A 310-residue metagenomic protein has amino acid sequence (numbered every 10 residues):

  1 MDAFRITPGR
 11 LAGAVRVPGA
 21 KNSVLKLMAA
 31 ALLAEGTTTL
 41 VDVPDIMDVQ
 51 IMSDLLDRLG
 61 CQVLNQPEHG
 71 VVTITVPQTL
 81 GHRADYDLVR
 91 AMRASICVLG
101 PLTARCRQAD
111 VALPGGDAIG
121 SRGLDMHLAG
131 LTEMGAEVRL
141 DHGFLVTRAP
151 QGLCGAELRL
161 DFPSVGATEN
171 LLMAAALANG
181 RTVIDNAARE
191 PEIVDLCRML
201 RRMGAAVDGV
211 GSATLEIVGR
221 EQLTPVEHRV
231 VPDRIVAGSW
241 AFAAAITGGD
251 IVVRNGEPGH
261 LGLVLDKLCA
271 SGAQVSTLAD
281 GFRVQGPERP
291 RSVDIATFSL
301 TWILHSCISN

Functional and structural regions predicted by a protein language model:
M1-N310: Structural preference for solvent-exposed beta-strand-turn elements and adjacent flexible terminal/loop segments within
